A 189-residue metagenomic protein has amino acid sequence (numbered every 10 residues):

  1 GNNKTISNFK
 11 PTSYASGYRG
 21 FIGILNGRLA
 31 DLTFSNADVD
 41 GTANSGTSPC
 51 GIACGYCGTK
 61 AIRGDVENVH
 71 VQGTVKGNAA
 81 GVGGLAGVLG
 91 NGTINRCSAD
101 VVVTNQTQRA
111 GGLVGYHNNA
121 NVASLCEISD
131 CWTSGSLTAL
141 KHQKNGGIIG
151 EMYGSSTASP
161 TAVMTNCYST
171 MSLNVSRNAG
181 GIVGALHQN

Functional and structural regions predicted by a protein language model:
G1-N189: Predominantly extracellular beta-rich ligand-binding scaffolds that present long acidic/polar faces for carbohydrate
